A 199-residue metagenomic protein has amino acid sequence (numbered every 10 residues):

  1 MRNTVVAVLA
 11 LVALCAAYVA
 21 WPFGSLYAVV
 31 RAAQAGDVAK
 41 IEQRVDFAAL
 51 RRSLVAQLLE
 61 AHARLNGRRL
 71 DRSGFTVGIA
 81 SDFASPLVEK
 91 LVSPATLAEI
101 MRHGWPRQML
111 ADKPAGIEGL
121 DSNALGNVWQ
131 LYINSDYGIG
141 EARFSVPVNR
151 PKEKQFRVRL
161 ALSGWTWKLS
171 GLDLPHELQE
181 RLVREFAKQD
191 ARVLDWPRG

Functional and structural regions predicted by a protein language model:
T4-P22: Hydrophobic membrane-insertion alpha-helices, especially the h-region of bacterial N-terminal signal peptides
V5-A7, E60-N66, Q189-A191: Juxtamembrane/interface motifs at transmembrane-helix termini
A13, Q57-A61, R69-L70, K188: Short alpha-helix boundary/capping motifs
S25-K40: Alpha-helical transmembrane signal-anchor/signal-peptide segments
V38-G67: Short extracytoplasmic
N66-P151: Surface-exposed, charged secondary-structure patches
A124-G199: Low-complexity, intrinsically disordered terminal/linker segments enriched in charged and Gly/Pro repeats
